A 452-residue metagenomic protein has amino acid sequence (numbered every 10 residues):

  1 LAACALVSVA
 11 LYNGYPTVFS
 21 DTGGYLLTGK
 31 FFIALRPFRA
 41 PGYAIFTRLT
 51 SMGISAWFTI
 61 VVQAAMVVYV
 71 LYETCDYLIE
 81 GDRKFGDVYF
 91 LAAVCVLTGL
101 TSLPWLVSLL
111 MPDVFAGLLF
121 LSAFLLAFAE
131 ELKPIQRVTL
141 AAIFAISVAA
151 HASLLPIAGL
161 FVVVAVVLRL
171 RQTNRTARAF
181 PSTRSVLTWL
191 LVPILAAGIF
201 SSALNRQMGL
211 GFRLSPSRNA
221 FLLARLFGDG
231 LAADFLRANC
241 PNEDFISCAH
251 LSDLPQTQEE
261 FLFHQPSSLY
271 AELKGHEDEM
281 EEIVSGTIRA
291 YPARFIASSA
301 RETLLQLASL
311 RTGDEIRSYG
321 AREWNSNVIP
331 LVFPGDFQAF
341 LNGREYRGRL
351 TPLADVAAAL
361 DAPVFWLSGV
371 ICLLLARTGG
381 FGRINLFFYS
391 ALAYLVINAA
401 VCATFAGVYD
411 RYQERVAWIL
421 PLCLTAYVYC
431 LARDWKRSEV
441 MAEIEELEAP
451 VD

Functional and structural regions predicted by a protein language model:
Y12-L26, A34-I54, I296: Extracytoplasmic catalytic/substrate-binding loops of multi-pass membrane glycan-assembly enzymes
P41-I45, M52-E73, F90-A92, L106: Loop-to-helix entry region of an early transmembrane alpha helix in multi-pass inner-membrane enzymes
I54-V62, R301-A391: Membrane-interface anchor segments at the N-terminal boundary of transmembrane helices in multi-pass membrane enzymes
W57-R83, C95, G99, L118 (+2 more regions): Transmembrane-helix motifs of polytopic, lipid-linked glycan transferases
P104-F115: Short acidic/glycine- and proline-prone juxtamembrane loop motifs at membrane-interface regions of multi-pass membrane
A123-T139, R169, T173: Membrane-interface transmembrane helices that cradle and orient dolichyl/undecaprenyl
R137-A152, V192-S201: Membrane-interface alpha helices of multi-pass inner-membrane proteins
R213-G335: Membrane-proximal stem/loop segments at transmembrane-domain junctions that anchor or position
